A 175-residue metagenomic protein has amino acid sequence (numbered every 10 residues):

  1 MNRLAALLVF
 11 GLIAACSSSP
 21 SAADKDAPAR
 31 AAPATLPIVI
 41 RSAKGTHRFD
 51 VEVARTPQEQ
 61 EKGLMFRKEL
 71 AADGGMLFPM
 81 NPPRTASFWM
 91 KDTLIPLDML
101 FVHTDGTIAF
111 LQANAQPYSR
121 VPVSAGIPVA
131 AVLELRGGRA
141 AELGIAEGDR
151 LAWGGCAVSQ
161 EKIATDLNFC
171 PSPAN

Functional and structural regions predicted by a protein language model:
N2-V9: Sec-dependent signal peptide recognition, specifically the positively charged N-region followed immediately by
V9-F10, I163: Residue-level signal for mature regions of secreted extracellular proteins and peptides
I13-A15: C-terminal motif of bacterial Sec signal peptides marking the signal peptidase cleavage site
S17-N175: Compact, glycine-rich, soluble single-domain proteins
